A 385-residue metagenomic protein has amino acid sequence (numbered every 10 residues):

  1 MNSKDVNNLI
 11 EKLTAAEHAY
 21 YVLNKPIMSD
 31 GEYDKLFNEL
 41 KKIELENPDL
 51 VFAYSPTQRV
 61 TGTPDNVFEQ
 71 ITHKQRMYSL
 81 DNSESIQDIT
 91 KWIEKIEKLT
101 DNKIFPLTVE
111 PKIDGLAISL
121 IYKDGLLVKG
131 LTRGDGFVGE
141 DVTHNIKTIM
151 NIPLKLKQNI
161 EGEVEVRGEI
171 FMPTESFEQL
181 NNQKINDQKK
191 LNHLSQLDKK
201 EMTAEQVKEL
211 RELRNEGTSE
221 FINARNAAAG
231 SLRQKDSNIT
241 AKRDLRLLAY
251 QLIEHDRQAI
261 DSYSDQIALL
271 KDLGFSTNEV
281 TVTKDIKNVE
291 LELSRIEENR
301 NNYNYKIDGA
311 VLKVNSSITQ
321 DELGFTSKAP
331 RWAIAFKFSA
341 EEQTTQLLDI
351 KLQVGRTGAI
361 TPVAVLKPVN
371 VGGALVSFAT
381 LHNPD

Functional and structural regions predicted by a protein language model:
M1-D385: RNA/tRNA-interacting regions in translation and RNA-turnover enzymes
